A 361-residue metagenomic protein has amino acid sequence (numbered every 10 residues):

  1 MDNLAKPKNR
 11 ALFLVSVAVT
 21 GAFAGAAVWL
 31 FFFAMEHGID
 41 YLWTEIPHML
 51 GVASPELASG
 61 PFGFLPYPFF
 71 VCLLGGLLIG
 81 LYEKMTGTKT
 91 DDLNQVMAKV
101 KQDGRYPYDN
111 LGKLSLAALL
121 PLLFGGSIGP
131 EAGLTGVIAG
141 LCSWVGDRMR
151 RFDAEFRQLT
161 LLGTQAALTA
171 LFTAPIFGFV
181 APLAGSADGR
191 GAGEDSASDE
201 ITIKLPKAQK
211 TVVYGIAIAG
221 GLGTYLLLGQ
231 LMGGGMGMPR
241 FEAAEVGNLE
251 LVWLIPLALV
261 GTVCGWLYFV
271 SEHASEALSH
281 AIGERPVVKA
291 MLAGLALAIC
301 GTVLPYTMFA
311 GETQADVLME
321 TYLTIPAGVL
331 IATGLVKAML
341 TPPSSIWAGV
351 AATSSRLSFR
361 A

Functional and structural regions predicted by a protein language model:
M1-A361: Alpha-helical transmembrane segments and immediately membrane-proximal extracytoplasmic
